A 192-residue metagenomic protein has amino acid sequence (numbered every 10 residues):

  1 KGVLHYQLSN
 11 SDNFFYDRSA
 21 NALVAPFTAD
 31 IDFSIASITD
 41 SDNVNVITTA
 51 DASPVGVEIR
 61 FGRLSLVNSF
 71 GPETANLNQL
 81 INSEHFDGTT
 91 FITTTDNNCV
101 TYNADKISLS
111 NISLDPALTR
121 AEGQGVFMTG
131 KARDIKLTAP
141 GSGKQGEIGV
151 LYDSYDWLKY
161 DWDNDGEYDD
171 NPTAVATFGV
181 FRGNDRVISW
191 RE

Functional and structural regions predicted by a protein language model:
K1-E192: Core sequence-specific DNA-binding domains of diverse transcription factors
